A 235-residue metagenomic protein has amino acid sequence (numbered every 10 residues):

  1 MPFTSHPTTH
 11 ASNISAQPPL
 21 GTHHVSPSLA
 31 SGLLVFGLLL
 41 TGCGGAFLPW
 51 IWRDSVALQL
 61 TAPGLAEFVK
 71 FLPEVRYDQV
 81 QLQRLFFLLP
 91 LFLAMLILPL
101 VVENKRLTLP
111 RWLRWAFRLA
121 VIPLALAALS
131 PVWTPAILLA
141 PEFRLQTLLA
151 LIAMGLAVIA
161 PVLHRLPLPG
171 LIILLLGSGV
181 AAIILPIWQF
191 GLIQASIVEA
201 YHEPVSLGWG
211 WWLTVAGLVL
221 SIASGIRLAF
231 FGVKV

Functional and structural regions predicted by a protein language model:
P2-H6, I14-V235: Compact integral membrane and secretory-pathway proteins
